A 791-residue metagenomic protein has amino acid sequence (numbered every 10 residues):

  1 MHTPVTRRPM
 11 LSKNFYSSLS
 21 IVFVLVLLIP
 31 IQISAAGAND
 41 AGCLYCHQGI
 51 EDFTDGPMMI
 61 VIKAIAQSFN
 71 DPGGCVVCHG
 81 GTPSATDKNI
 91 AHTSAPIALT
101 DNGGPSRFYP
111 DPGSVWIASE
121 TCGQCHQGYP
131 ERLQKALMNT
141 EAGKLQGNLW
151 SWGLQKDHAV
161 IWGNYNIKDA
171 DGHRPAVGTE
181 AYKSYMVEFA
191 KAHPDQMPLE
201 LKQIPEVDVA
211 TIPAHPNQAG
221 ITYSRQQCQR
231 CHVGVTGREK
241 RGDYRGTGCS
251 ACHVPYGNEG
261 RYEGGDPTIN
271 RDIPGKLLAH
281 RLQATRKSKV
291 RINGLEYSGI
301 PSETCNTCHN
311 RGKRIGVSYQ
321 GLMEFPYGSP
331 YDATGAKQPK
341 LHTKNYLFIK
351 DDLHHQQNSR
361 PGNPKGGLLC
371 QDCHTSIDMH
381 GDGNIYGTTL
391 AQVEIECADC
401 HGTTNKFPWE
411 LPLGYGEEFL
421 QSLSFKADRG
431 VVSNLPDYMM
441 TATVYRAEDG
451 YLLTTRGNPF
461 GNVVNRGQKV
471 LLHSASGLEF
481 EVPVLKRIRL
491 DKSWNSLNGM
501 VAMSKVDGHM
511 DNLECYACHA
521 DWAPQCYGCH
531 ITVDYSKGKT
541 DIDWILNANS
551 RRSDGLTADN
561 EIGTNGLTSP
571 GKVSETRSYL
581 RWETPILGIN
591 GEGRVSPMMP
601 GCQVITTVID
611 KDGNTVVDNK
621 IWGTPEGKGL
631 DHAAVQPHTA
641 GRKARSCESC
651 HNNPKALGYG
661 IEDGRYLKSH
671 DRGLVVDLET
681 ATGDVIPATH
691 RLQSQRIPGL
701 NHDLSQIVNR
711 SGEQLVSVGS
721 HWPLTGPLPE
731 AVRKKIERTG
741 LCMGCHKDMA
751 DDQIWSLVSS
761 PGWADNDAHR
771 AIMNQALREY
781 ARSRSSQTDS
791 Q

Functional and structural regions predicted by a protein language model:
M1-Y16: N-terminal secretory signal peptides that target proteins for export/translocation
S18-P30: Bacterial N-terminal signal peptides
I31-A35: Sec/Tat signal peptide C-region and signal peptidase I cleavage site
A36-M58, Q67-D71, Q134: Mature N-terminal segment immediately following signal peptide/propeptide cleavage in secreted/periplasmic
L44-P57, G81-D87, E131, R314-I315 (+6 more regions): Periplasmic/extracellular electron-transfer cofactor-ligation site, primarily the c-type cytochrome heme-c attachment
K63-G80, N89-G103: Active-site-surrounding "flap" and adjacent substrate/cofactor-binding loops of secreted or lumenal enzymes, prototyped
A98, F108-I395, D399-N512, R551-P761 (+1 more regions): Extended surface/linker regions that mediate inter-domain or inter-protein docking in multi-component redox
E514-G571: Long, well-ordered mid-to-C-terminal structural blocks that present hydrophobic/aromatic surfaces
